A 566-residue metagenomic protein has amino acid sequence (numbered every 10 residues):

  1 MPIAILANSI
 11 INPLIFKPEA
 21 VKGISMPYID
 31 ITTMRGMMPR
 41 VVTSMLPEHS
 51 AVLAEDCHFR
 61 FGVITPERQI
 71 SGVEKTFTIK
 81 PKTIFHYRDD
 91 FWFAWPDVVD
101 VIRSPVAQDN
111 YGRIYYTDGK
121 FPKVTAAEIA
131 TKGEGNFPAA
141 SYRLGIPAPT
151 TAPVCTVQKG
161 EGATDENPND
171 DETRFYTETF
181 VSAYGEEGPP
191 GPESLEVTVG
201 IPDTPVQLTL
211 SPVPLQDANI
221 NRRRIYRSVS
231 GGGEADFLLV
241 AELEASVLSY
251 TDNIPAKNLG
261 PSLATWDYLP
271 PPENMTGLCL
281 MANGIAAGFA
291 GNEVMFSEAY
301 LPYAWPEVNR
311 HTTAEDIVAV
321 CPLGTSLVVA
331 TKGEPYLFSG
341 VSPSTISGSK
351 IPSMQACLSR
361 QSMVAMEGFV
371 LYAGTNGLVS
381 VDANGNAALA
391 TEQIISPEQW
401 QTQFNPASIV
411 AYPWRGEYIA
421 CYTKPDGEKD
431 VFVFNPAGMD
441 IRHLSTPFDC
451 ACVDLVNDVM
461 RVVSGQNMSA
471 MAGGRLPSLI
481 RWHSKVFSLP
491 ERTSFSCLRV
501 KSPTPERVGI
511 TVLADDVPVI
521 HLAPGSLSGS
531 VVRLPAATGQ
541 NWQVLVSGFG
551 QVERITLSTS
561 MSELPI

Functional and structural regions predicted by a protein language model:
I5, I10-I11, I15-D118, D203-P205 (+3 more regions): Beta-sheet repeat architectures centered on beta-propellers
N8, L14-E55, F59, K75 (+3 more regions): Disordered, low-complexity "stalk" and linker segments at domain junctions of extracellular and cell-surface proteins
N110, T117-K120, R174, A282-N283 (+10 more regions): Short loop/turn segments that connect beta-strands within the blades of beta-propeller domains, predominantly WD40
F121-E128, N292-A299, G333-S339, N376-D382 (+3 more regions): Structural motif
I129-G133, V181-G185, S230-G232, G340-S344 (+3 more regions): Short loop/turn segments immediately following beta-strands, especially the blade-tip and inter-blade linker loops
T265-Y268, A304-H311, S347-S353, E398 (+1 more regions): A short beta-strand motif characteristic of beta-propeller blades
L278, V320, M363, A451-V453: Hydrophobic core register within WD40 beta-propeller blades
L327-P352: Surface-exposed extracellular loop regions of Gram-negative outer-membrane beta-barrel proteins
